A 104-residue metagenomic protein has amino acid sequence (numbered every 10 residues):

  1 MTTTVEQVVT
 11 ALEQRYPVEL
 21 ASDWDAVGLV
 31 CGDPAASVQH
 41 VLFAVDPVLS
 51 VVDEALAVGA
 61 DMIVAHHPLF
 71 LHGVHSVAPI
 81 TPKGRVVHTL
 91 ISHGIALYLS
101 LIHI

Functional and structural regions predicted by a protein language model:
M1-Q39: N-terminal glycine-rich anion-binding loop in soluble enzyme alpha/beta folds
Q7, A11, E54, T89: Alpha-helical scaffold segments in soluble metabolic enzymes
V45-I80, H93-A96: Short HxH-centered metal-ligating active-site micro-motif
P82-L90: Catalytic-core regions built around general acid/base machinery
Y98-S100: Polyanion-binding loop/helix "lid" in catalytic or ligand-binding cores
I102-I104: Conserved small/polar residues in nucleotide/adenosyl-binding loops
